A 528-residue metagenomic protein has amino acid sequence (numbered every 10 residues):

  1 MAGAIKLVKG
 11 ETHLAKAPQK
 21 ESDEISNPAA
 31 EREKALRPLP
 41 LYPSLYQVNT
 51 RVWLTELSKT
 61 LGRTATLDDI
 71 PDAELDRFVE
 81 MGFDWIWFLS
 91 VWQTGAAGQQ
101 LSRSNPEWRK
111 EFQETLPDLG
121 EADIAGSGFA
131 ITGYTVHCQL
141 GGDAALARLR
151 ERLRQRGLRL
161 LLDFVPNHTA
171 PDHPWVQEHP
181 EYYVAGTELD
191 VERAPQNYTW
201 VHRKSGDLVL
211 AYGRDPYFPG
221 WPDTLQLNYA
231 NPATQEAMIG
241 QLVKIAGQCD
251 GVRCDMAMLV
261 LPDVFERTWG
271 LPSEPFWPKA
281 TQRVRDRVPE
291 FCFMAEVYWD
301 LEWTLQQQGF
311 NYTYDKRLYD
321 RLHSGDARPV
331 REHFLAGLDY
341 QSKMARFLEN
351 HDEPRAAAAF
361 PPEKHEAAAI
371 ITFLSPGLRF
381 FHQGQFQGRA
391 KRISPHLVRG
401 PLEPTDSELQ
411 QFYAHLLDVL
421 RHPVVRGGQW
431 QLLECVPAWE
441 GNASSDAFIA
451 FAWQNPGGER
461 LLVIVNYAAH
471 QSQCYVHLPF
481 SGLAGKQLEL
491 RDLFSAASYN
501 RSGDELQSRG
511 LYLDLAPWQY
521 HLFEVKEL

Functional and structural regions predicted by a protein language model:
A2-L7, K16-L528: Active-site and adjacent substrate-binding regions of carbohydrate-active enzymes
G10-T12: Short linear segments in intrinsically disordered or otherwise low-structure-confidence regions
